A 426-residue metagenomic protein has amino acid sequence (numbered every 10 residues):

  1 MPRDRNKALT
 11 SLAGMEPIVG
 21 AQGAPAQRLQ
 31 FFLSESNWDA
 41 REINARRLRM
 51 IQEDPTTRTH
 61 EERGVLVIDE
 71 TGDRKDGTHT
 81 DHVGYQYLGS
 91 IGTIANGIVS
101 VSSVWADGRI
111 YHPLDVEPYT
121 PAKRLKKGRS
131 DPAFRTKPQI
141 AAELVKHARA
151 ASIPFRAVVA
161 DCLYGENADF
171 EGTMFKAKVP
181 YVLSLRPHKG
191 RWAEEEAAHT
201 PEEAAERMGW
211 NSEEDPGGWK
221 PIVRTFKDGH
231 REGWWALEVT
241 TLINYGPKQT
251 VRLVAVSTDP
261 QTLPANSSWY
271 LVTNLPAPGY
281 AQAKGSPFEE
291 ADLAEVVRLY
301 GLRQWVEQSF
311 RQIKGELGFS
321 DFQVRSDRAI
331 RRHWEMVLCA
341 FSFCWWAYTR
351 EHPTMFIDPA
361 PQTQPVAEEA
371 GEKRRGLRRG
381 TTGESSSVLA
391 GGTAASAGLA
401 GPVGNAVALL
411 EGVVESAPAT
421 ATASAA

Functional and structural regions predicted by a protein language model:
M1-V159, L163-G190, E196-A198, E206-N211 (+3 more regions): Conserved, well-structured functional cores that handle cations and Mg-NTP chemistry
R3-D4, E16, L33, L275 (+3 more regions): Generic structural signal for hydrophobic core residues of well-folded globular domains
T10, W269, A294-V297, H333-V337: Non-catalytic, well-ordered alpha-helical scaffold segments
G72, Y164, A205, G209-E214 (+1 more regions): Short amphipathic alpha-helical "interface-anchor" segments enriched in bulky aromatics
S90-N96, Q261-T262, V324-W334: Structural motif
V99, S267, W305, E335-L338: Catalytic-loop motifs flanking and including active-site residues across diverse enzymes
I110, V116-T120, S130-K137, A142-K146 (+3 more regions): A short, flexible helix-boundary coil/loop motif
S267-Q304: Extended, non-catalytic structural segments that build the interaction scaffolds of large macromolecular assemblies
